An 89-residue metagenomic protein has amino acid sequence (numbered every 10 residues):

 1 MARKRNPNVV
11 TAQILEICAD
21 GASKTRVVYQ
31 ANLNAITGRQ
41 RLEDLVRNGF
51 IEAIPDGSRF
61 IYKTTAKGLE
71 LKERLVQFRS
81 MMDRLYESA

Functional and structural regions predicted by a protein language model:
M1-A12: Short alpha-helical segments that sit at the start of domains
T11-E16, K72: Hydrophobic residues on short alpha-helical segments
I17-S23: Short capping segments at the starts of secondary-structure elements
R26-Q30: A short acidic, leucine-rich amphipathic alpha-helix
L33-R47: Short amphipathic alpha-helical interaction segments
V46-D56: A short, conserved structural fragment
G57-L75: Basic, amphipathic "hinge/linker" alpha-helix immediately C-terminal to the N-terminal HTH DNA-binding motif
R74-A89: Amphipathic alpha-helical dimerization/coiled-coil segments that flank or bridge DNA-binding/regulatory modules
